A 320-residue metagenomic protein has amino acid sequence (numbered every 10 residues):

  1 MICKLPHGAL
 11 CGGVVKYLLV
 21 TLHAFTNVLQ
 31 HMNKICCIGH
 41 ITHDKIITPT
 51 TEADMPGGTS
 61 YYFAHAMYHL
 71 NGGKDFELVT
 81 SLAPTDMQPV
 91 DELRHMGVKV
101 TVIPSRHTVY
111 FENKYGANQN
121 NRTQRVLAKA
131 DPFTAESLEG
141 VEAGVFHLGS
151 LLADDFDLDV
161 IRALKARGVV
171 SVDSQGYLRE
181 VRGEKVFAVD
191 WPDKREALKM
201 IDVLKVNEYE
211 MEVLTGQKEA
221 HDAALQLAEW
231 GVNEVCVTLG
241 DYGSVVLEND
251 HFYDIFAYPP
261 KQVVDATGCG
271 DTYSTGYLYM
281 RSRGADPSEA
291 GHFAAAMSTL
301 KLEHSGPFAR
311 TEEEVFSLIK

Functional and structural regions predicted by a protein language model:
K16-H31: Short, Lys/Arg-enriched N-terminal segments with co-localized hydrophobic residues within the first ~10-30 amino acids
N33, F187-W191, R195, A220-K320: Conserved phosphate-binding/catalytic region of the ribokinase-like
I35, H43-D54, H69-D154, D159-V169 (+1 more regions): Conserved N-terminal subdomain of the carbohydrate kinase-like
T50-M55, E184-F187, K261: Short glycine-enriched, charge-decorated loop/helix-capping segments at active-site entrances that position
E52-A66: Short catalytic helix/loop segments, enriched in acidic residues and glycine and frequently bearing histidine
H65-G73, M280-R283: Alpha-helix C-terminal capping segments
G149-L225: Conserved beta-alpha-beta core of the PfkB/ribokinase-like small-molecule kinase fold
